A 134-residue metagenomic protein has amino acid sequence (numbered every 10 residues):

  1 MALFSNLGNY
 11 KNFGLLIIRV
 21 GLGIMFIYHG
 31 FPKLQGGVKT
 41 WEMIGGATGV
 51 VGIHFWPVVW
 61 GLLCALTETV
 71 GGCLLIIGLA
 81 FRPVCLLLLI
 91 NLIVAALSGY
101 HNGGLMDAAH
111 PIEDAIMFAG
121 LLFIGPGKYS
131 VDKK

Functional and structural regions predicted by a protein language model:
M1-K39, H54-L66, V70, I76-K134: Extended, low-polarity transmembrane helix blocks
G36-T48: Peri-membrane helix termini and adjoining interfacial loops of integral membrane proteins
